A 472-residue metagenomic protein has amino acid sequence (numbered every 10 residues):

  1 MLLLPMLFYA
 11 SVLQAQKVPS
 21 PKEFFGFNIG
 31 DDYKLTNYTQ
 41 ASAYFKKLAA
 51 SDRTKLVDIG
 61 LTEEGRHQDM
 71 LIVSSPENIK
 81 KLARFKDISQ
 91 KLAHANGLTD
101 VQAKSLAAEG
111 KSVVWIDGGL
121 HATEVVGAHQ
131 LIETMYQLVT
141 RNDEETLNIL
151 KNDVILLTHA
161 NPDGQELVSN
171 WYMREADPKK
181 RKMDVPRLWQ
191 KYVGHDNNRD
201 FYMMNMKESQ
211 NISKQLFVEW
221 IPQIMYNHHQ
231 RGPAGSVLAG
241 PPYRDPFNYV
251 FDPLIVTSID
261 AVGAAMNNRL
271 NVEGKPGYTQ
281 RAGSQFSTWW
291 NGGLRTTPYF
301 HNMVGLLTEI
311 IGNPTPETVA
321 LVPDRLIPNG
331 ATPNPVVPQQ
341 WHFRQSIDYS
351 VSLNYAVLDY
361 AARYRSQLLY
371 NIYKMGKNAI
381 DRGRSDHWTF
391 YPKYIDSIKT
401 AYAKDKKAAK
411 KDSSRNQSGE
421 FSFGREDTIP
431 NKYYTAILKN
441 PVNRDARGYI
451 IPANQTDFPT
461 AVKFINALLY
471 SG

Functional and structural regions predicted by a protein language model:
L3, L13-Q16, R199: Cleavable N-terminal signal peptides
Q16-L56, G60-E63, H67: N-terminal hydrophobic targeting/anchoring segments and the immediately downstream early-domain regions of hydrolases
V18, G60-T62, Q68-S75, K81-K91 (+7 more regions): Surface-exposed loop and adjacent secondary-structure segments within mature catalytic domains
V18-Y33, W115-G118, Y192-D196, P246 (+2 more regions): Acidic/histidine-rich, surface-exposed loop or edge segments in extracytoplasmic proteins
N28-K34, D117-E124, N198-Y202, D252-P253 (+2 more regions): Second-shell loop/turn segments in exported
R53-G60, E144-K151, Y278-G283, Q367-N371: Surface-exposed patches in mature extracellular/periplasmic domains of secreted proteins
V272-G472: Hard-cation-handling environments
